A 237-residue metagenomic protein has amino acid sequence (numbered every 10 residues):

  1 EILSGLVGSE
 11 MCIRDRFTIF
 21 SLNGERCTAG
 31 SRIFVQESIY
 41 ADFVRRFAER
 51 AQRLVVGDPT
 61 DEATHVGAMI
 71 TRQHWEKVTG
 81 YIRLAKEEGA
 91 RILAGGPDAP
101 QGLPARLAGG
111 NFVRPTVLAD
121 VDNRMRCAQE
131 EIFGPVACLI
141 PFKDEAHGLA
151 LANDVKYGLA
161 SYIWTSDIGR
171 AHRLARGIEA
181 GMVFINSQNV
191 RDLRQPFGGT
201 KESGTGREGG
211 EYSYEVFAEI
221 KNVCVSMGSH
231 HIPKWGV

Functional and structural regions predicted by a protein language model:
E1-E10, Q36, D167: Positively charged, low-complexity/disordered segments
E1-I2, N23-G24, R126-C127, R173: Short, flexible, glycine/charge-rich loop motifs used to bind or transfer phosphoryl groups or to couple energy/partner
I2, D15-F17, T28-A29, A63 (+4 more regions): Alpha-helical hydrophobic/aromatic positions enriched in membrane-embedded helices and signal peptides
I2-G5, R53, A150: Acidic/proline-rich low-complexity IDRs
L3, Y40-V44, A171: Internal amphipathic alpha-helical segments of the cytochrome P450 catalytic fold
S4, F34, G67-Q73, A137-I140 (+1 more regions): Glycosyltransferase donor-binding loop in the core domain
S9-D122, A146, I185, I232-V237: ALDH superfamily catalytic-core signature
V55, A105-V237: Conserved C-terminal structural/oligomerization subdomain of aldehyde/semialdehyde dehydrogenase
